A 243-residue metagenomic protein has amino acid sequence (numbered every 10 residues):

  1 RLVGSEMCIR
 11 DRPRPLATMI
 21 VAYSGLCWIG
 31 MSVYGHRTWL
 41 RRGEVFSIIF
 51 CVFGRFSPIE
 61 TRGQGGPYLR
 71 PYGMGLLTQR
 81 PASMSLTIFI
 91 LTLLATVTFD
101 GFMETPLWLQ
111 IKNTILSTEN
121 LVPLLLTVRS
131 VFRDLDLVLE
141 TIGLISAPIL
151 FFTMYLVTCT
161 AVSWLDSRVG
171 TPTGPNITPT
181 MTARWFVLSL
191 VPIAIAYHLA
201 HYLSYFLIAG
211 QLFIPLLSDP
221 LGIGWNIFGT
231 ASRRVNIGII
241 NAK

Functional and structural regions predicted by a protein language model:
R1, G43-E44, L76-L94, M181-A194: Alpha-helical transmembrane segments and their helix-start/interface "positive-inside/aromatic belt" motifs in integral
L2-C8: Short, small-residue-biased leader/transition segments that mark boundaries at the very start of proteins
V21-R42, A147-L156, Y202-Y205: Hydrophobic alpha-helical membrane-embedded segments
T38-G75, Y202-A209, F213, D219: Membrane-proximal soluble regions of multi-pass membrane proteins
G54-T78, A95-L139, G224-G238: P-loop potassium selectivity filter motif centered on the GYG triad
M84-E104, S189-F213: Hydrophobic alpha-helical membrane-insertion segments
Q110-G210: Long, well-ordered mid-to-C-terminal structural blocks that present hydrophobic/aromatic surfaces
L190-H198, I208-G210, I214-K243: Hydrophobic alpha-helical transmembrane segments and adjacent short intramembrane/lumenal linkers of inner/organellar
